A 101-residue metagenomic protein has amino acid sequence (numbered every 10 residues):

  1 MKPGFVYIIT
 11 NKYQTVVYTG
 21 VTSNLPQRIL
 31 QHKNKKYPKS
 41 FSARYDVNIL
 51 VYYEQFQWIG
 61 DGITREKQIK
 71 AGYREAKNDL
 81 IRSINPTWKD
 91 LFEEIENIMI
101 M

Functional and structural regions predicted by a protein language model:
M1-Y37, A43-Y53, D61-K67, L80 (+1 more regions): GIY-YIG nuclease catalytic motif and its immediate N-terminal context
A71-R74: A common structural junction motif
